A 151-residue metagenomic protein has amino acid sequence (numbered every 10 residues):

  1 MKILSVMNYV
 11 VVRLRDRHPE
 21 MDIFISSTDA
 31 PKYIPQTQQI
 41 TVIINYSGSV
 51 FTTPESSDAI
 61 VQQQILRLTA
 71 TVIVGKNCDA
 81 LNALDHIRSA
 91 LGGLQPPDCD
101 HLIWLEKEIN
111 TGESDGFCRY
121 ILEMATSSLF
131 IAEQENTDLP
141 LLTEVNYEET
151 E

Functional and structural regions predicted by a protein language model:
M1-S57, C78-N82, V145-E151: Small/polar-rich, solvent-exposed N-terminal microdomains that initiate assembly or binding
D16, Q38-I43, N82-T137: Acidic-leaning, charged glycine-interspersed low-complexity segments
Y33-Q38, P54-Q64, I109-C118: Short, surface-exposed loop and linker segments with low hydrophobicity and enrichment for Pro/Ser/Thr
F51-P54, T69-V74, L94-D100, I131-A132 (+1 more regions): Short, surface-exposed, polar/charged, turn-prone segments marking secondary-structure boundaries
S57-I65, I73-G93: Extracellular/virion structural assembly segments
I60-K76, C118-F130: Oligomerization/assembly interface segments of phage tail-like spikes and tubes
A132-E151: Protruding loop/beta-arch "assembly-hinge" segments enriched in small, turn-prone residues
